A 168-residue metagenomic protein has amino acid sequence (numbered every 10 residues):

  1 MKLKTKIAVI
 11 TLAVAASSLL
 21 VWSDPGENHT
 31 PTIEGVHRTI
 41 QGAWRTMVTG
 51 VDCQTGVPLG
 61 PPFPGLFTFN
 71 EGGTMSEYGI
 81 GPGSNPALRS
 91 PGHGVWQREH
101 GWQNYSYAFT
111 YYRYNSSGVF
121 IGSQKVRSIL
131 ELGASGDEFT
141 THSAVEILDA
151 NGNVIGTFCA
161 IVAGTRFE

Functional and structural regions predicted by a protein language model:
M1-V9: Bacterial N-terminal signal peptides that target proteins for export
I10-S18: Bacterial N-terminal signal peptides
E27-H29, A144-E168: Edge beta-strand at a domain terminus
V36-P58, G92-G94: Tryptophan-anchored aromatic micro-motifs
R45-V51, T74-P82, S106-Y114, H142-L148: Generic short beta-strand segments
G56-N104, E138: N-terminal glycine/threonine-rich, aromatic-flanked beta-hairpin/loop signature
P64-T68, G92-R98, S123-A134, S143-V145 (+1 more regions): Hydrophobic/aromatic beta-strand elements that line small-molecule binding cavities or substrate pockets in beta-rich
N104-A144: Acidic, glycine-rich flexible loop segments
